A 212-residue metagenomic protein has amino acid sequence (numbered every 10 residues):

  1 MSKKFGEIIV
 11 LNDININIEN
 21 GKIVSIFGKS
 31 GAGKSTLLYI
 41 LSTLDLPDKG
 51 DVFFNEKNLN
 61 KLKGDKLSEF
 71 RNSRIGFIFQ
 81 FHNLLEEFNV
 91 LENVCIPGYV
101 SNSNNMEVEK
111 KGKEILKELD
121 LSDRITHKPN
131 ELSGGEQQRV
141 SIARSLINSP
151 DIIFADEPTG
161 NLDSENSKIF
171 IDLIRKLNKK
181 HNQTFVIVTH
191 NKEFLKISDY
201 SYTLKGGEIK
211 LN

Functional and structural regions predicted by a protein language model:
F27-K29: The feature captures the beta-strand-to-loop junction immediately N-terminal to the Walker
S42: Helix-to-loop junction immediately C-terminal to a conserved catalytic motif
G50-N58: Conserved ABC transporter NBD signature motif
N72, H127-N130, N148, H181: Conserved signature/switch motifs of ABC ATPase nucleotide-binding domains
K128-Q138: Conserved ABC ATPase signature
I153-D156: Catalytic Walker B motif of ABC-type/P-loop ATPase nucleotide-binding domains
